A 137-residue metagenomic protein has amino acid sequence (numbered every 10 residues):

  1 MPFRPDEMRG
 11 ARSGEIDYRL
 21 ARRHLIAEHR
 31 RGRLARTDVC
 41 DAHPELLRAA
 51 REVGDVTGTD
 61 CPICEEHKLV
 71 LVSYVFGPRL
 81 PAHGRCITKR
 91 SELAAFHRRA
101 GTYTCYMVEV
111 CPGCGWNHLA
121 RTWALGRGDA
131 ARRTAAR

Functional and structural regions predicted by a protein language model:
M1-P44, G54: N-terminal alpha-helical interaction blocks
R4-R12, R121-R137: C-terminal/domain-terminus segments
R36-R51, K89-H97: Short Cys/His-rich Zn2+-coordinating modules
P44-G58, L71, R99-T104: Short, flexible, mixed-charge glycine/proline-rich loop motifs that serve as phosphate/nucleic-acid-contacting
C61-C64, C111-C114: Short cysteine-rich clusters marking metal-coordination/redox-active sites
H67-L71, N117-W123: Short, non-ligating residues that shape and space the ligands of small metal-coordination modules and catalytic
V75-R85, G126-T134: Short cysteine/histidine-rich metal-coordination sites, predominantly Zn2+-binding motifs
R90-C105, N117-R121: Short metal-binding segments enriched for Cys and/or His
